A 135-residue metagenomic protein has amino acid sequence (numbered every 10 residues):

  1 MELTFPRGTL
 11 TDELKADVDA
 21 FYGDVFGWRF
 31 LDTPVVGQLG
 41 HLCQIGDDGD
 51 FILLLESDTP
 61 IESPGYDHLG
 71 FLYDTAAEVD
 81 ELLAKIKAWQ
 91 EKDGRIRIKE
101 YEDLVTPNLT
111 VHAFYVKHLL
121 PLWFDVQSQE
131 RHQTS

Functional and structural regions predicted by a protein language model:
M1-T11, I61-K87, H112-K117: Vicinal oxygen chelate
L3-F51: Core segments of cupin and vicinal oxygen chelate
D24-V25, K85-W89: Generic non-transmembrane alpha-helical segments
P34-G37, T59-I61, L104-N108: A short beta-turn/loop motif at secondary-structure boundaries
Q38, D48, P64-Y66, L109: Short, solvent-exposed coil/turn segments
D50-L55, F124-S128: Broad, structure-driven detector of short, well-ordered beta-strand segments within folded domains
E56-I61, E130-H132: A short, sequence-level motif marking secondary-structure junctions
W89-S135: Vicinal oxygen chelate
